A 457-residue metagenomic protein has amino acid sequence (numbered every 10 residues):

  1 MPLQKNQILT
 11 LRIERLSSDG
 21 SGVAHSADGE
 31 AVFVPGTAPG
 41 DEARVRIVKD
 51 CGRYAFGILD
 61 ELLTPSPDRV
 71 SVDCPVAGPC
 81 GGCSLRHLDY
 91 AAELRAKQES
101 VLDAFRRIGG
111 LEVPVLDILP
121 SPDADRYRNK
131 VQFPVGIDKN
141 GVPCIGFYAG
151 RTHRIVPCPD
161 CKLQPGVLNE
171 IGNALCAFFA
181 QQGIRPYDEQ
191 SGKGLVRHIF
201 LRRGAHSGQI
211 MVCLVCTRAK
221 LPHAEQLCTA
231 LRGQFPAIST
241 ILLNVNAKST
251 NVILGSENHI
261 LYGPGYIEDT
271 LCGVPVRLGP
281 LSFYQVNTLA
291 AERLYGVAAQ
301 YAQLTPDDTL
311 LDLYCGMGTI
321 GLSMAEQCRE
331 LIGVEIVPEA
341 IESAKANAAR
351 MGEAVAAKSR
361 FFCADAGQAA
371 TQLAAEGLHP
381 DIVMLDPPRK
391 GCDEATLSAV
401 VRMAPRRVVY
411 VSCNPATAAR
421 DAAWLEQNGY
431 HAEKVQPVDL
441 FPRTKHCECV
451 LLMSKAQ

Functional and structural regions predicted by a protein language model:
M1-V72, V76, G109, F361 (+1 more regions): Terminal RNA-binding accessory module
P2-Q7, R12, S18, A219-Q457: Rossmann-like S-adenosyl-L-methionine
G22-A27, G146-A149, C213-V215, A344: Short, acidic/hydrophobic/Gly-rich beta-strand patch recurrent on exposed beta strands that often constitutes part
G40, Q164, N287: Short, conserved phosphate/pyrophosphate- and ester-handling motifs at nucleotide-, phospho-/glycolipid
Y54, S207-M211, K445-E448: Conserved loop-to-beta-strand segment in the C-terminal subdomain of adenylate-forming
D60-V72, G78-P186, H206, L221: Extended interfacial segments that mediate partner engagement and assembly in macromolecular machines
I199: Flexible loop/N-cap segments at domain edges
R202-G204: Structural signature of eukaryotic scaffold interfaces centered on beta-propeller domains
